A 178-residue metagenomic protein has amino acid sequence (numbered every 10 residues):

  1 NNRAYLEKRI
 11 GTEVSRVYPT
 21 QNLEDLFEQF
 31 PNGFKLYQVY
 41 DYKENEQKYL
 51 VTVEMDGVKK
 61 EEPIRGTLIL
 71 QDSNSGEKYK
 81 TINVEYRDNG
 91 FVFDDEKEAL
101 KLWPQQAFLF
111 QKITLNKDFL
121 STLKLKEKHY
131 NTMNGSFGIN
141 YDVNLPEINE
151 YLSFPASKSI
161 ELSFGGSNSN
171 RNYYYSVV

Functional and structural regions predicted by a protein language model:
N1-V39: N-terminal leader/targeting segments and the immediate start of mature chains
D25, V51-K59, I160-N168: Extended lipid/amphipathic-ligand handling interfaces
Q29-Y37, P63-R65, M133-N140: Short, hydrophobic/aromatic-rich segments at coil-to-beta transitions
Y37-K43, N140-N149: Generic short beta-strand segments
L50-P104: An acidic-aromatic
I82-M133, Y141: Flexible, processing/modification-adjacent segments and terminal tails in exported/periplasmic/extracellular proteins
K128-G138, G165-N172: A short, structured loop/turn motif at beta-sheet edges
E147-V178: Gly/Pro-enriched, hydrophobic low-complexity segments that function as extracytoplasmic propeptides/linkers
